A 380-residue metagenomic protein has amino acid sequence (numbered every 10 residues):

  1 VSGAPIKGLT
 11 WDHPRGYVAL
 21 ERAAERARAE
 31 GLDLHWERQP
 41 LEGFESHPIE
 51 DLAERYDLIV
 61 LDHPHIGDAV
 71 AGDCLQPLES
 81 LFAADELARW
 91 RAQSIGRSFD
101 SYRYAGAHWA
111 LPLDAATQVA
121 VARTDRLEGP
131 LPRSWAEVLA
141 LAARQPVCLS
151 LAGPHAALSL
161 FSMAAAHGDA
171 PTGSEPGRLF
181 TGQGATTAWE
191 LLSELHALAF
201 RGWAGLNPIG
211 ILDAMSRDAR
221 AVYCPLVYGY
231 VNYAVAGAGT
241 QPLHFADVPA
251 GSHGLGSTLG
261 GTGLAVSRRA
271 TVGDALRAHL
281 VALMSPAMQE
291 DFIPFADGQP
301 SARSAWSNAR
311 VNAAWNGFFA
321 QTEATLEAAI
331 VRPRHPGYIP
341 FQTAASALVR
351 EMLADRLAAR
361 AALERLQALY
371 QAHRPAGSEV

Functional and structural regions predicted by a protein language model:
V1-H65, A372-V380: Conserved N-terminal structural module of periplasmic/extracytoplasmic solute-binding proteins
I66-V119: Hinge/lid segment of periplasmic solute-binding proteins
W109-L111, Q118, A136-R178, G184 (+1 more regions): Extracytoplasmic/periplasmic solute-binding protein
E175-L206, V248: Glycine-centered hinge/linker elements that transmit conformational signals in sensory and ligand-binding systems
A197-T271: Extracytoplasmic/periplasmic substrate-binding proteins
T262-G298: Bilobed periplasmic-binding protein/Venus flytrap-like ligand-binding cleft at the lobe interface of extracytoplasmic
P294-A344, E351: Long, aromatic- and glycine/proline-rich binding clefts that accommodate carbohydrate-like moieties
T325-V380: Conserved C-terminal helix/tail region of periplasmic/extracytoplasmic solute-binding proteins
